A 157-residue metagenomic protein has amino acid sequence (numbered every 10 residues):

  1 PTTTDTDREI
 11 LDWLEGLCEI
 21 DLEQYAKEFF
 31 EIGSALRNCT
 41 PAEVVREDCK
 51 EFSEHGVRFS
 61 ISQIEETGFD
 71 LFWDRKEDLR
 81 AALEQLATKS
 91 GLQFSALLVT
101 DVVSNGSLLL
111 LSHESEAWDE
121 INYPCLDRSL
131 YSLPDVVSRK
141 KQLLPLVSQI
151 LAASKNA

Functional and structural regions predicted by a protein language model:
P1-D5: Active-site histidine-anchored catalytic micro-motif
D7-A157: C-terminal accessory domains and tails appended to enzymatic cores
